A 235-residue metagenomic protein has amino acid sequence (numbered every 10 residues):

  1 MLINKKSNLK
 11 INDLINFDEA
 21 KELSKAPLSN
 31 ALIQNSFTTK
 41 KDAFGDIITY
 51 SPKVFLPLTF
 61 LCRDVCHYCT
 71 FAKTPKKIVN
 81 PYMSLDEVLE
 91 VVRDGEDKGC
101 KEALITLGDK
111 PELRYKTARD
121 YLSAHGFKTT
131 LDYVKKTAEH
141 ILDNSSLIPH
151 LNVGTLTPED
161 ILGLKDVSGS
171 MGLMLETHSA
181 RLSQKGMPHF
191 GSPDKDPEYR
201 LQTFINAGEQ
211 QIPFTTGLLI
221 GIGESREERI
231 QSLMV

Functional and structural regions predicted by a protein language model:
M1-R63: Flexible, acidic/Gly-rich N-terminal and inter-domain linker regions that tether and position cofactor-handling modules
N16, P75-S232: Conserved Radical SAM active-site core
P27, K40-F44, T70, V92 (+2 more regions): Structural signal for hydrophobic packing residues in well-ordered secondary-structure cores of soluble enzyme domains
I48-E87, P111: Canonical Radical SAM [4Fe-4S] cluster-binding loop centered on the CxxxCxxC motif and its immediate flanking residues
V235: Active-site loop ensemble at the mouth of alpha/beta enzyme cores that anchors a bound cofactor
